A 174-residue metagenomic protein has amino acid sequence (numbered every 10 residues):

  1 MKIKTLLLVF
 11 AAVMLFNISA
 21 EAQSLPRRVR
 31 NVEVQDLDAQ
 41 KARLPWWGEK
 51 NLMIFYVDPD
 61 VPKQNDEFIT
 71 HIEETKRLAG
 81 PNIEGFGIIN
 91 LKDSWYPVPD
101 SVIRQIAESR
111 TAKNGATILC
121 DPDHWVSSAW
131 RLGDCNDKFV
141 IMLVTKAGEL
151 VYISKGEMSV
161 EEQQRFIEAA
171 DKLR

Functional and structural regions predicted by a protein language model:
M1-L8: Bacterial N-terminal signal peptides that target proteins for export
L8-N17: Bacterial N-terminal signal peptides
E21-A42, K63-E67, G115: N-terminal "domain-start" segment that seeds a small globular fold
V29-R30, K113-T117, L132-M142: Structural micro-motif
R43-F68: Short active-site neighborhood of thiol/selenol oxidoreductases, capturing the structured segment around
P62-R110, S127: Structural microenvironment flanking redox-active thiols in thiol-disulfide oxidoreductases
D137-R174: Thiol-/selenol-based redox modules, centered on thioredoxin-like and closely related oxidoreductase domains
